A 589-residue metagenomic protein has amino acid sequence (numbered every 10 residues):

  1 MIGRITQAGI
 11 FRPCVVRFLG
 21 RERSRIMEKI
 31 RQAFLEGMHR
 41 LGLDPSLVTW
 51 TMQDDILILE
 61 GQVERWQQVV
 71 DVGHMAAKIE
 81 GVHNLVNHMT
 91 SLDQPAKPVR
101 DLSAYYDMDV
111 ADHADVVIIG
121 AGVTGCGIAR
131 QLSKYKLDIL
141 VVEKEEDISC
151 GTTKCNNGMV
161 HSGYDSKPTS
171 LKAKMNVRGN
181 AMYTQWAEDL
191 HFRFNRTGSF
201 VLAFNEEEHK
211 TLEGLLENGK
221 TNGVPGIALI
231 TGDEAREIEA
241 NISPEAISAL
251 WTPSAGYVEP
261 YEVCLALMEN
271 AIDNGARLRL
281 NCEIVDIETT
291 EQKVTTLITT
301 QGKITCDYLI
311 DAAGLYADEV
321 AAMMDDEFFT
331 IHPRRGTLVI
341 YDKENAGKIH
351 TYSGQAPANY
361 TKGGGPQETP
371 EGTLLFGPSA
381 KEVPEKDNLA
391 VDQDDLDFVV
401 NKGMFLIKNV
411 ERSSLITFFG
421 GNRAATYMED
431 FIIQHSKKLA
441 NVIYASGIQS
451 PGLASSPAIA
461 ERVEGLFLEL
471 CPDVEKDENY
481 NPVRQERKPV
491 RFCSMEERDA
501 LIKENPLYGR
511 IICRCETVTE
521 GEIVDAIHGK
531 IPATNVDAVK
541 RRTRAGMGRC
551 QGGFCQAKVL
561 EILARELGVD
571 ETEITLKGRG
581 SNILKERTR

Functional and structural regions predicted by a protein language model:
I2-A121, G125-R130, V160-S162: N-terminal targeting leaders
I26, I30-E36, Q53-I56, Q62 (+8 more regions): C-terminal catalytic lobe of FAD-dependent flavoproteins
V117, G127-K134, K144, S162 (+5 more regions): Active-site substrate-recognition segment that forms the wall of the catalytic cavity or substrate channel
K134-C155: Glycine-rich FAD pyrophosphate-binding loop
G158-I238, G363-G364: Dinucleotide-binding Rossmann-like beta1-alpha1 core, especially the glycine-rich loop that anchors the ADP
K172-K174, N205-T211, L250-E269, R279 (+3 more regions): Short beta-strand to alpha-helix junction loop
L250-Y308, Y316: Helical element adjacent to the flavin cofactor pocket in flavoenzyme catalytic cores
D387, T519-G529, G553-E571: Iron-sulfur (Fe-S) cluster-binding segments and ferredoxin-like electron-carrier domains, especially [2Fe-2S]
